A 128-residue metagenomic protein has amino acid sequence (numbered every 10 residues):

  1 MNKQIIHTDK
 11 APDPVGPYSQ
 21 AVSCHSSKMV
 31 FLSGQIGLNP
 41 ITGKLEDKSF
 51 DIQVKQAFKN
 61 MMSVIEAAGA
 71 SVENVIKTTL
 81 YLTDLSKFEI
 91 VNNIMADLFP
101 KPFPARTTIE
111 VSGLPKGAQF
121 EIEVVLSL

Functional and structural regions predicted by a protein language model:
M1-L128: Short, polar/acidic, helix-capping and beta-turn segments at strand->helix junctions that line the mouths
